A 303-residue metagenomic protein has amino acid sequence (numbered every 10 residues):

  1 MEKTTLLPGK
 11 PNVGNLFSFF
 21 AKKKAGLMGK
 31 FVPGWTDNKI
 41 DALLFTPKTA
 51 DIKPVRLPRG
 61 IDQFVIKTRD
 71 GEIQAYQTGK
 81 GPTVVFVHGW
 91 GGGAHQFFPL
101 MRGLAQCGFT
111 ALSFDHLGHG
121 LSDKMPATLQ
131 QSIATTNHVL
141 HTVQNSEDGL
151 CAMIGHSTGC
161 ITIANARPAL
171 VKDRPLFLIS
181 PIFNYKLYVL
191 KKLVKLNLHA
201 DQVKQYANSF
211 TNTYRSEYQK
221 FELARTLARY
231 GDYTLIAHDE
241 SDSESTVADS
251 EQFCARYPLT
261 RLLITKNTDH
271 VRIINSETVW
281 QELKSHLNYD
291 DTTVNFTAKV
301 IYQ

Functional and structural regions predicted by a protein language model:
E2-V65: An N-terminal hydrophobic leader/cap segment in hydrolases
A94, M101-D123: Conserved alpha/beta-hydrolase
L100, L223, D232, T246-A255: Short alpha-helix in the alpha/beta-hydrolase fold that links the catalytic acid
P126-N145: Alpha/beta-hydrolase active-site loop
I154-I163: Gly/Ala-rich beta-loop-alpha elbow adjacent to hydrolase catalytic centers
P168-T213: Hydrolase active-site cap/lid region
Y230-G231, I236-H238, D242: Short beta-strand/loop motif that positions the catalytic acidic residue of the alpha/beta-hydrolase fold
T268-W280, N295: Catalytic histidine-centered segment of alpha/beta-hydrolase-like enzymes
